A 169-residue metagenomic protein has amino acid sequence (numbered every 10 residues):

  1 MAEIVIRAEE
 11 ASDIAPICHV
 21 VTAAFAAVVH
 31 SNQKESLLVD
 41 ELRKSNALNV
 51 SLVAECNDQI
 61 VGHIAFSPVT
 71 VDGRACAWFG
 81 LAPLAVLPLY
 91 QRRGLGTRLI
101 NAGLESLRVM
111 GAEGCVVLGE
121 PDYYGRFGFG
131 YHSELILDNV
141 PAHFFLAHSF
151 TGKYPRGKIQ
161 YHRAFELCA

Functional and structural regions predicted by a protein language model:
A2-E3, P121, G125-R126, G130-A169: Terminal substrate-recognition subdomain of acyl/acetyltransferases
I4-I17: A short beta-loop-alpha structural element at the N-terminal edge of CoA-dependent acyl/N-acetyltransferase catalytic
C18, F25-T70: Active-site rim helix/loop that mediates acceptor-substrate recognition in acyltransferases
L52, G62-I64, F79, L84 (+1 more regions): Conserved GNAT-family N-acetyltransferase fold
V71-W78: A short, polar/charged loop-to-alpha-helix boundary motif
P83-Q91: A short, internal acetyl-CoA/4′-phosphopantetheine-binding micro-motif in the GNAT/acyltransferase core
Y90, G94-A102, A112: Conserved acetyl-CoA pyrophosphate-binding loop and the N-cap/start of the following alpha-helix in GNAT-like
L104-G119, H132: Conserved GNAT acetyl-CoA-binding A-motif
